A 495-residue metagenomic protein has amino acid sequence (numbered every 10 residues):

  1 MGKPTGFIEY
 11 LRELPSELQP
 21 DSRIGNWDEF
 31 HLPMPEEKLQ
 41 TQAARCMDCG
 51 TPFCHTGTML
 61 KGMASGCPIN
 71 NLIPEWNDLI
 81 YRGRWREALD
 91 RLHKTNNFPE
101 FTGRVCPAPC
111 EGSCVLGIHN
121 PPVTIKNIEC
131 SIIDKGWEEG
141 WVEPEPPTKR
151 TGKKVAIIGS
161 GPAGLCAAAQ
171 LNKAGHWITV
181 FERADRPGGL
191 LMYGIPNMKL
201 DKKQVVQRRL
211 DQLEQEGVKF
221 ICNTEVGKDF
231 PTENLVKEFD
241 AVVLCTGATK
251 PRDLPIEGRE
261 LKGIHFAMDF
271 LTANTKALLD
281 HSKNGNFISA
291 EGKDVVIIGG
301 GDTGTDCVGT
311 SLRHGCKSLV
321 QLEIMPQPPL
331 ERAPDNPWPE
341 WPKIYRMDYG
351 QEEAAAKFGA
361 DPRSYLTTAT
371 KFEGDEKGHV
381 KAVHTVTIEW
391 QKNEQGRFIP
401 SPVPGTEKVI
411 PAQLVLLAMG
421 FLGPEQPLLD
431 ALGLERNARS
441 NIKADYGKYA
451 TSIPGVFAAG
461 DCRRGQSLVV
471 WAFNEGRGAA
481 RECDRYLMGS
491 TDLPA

Functional and structural regions predicted by a protein language model:
T5-S16, P20-L32, Q40-A44, G57 (+11 more regions): Beta1-alpha1 glycine-rich phosphate/pyrophosphate-binding loop at the start of Rossmann-like nucleotide-binding domains
E13, E17-E37, Q42-R45, Y365 (+4 more regions): C-terminal catalytic lobe of FAD-dependent flavoproteins
I24-K38, A64-S65, I69-R104, A108 (+2 more regions): Ferredoxin-type iron-sulfur electron-transfer modules in oxidoreductases and energy-metabolism complexes
E87, K149, K154-I158, L210-I256 (+4 more regions): Feature captures the FAD/FMN-dependent oxidoreductase FAD-binding
S131-K149, V206, D211-K228, P251-H314 (+2 more regions): Glycine-rich dinucleotide-binding loop and its adjacent helix/turn
I158-P162, G299-G301, D461: Glycine-rich Rossmann-fold phosphate-binding loop(s) that bind the pyrophosphate of adenine dinucleotide cofactors
E260-G292, Q391-Q466: FAD-site-proximal beta/loop scaffold in flavoenzymes
G304-C307, H314, C462-L493: A conserved FAD-binding loop/helix module that cradles the flavin
